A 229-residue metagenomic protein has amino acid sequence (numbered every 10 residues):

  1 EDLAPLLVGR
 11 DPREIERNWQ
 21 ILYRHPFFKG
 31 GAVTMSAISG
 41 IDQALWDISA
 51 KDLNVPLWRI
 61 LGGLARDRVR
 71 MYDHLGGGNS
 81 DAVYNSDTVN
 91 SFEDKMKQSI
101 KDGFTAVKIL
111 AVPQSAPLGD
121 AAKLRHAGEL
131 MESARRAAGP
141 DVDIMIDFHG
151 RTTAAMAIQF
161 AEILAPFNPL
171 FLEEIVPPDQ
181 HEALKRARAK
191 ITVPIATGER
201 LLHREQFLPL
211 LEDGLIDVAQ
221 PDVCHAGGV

Functional and structural regions predicted by a protein language model:
E1-D52: Metal- or metallocofactor-binding catalytic centers and their adjacent structured scaffolds across diverse enzyme
L3, I41, N54, V107 (+3 more regions): Conserved, mostly hydrophobic/aromatic
A4-P12, R24-F27, K101, R136-P140 (+1 more regions): Generic secondary-structure signature for well-ordered alpha-helical cores
D42-A82: Glycine-rich, aromatic-flanked loop segments that form ligand/cofactor-binding clefts across common enzyme folds
Q43, I48, I109, F148 (+3 more regions): Generic detector of well-ordered alpha-helical packing
D47, R59, E132, K185 (+1 more regions): Active-site phosphate/pyrophosphate- and oxyanion-stabilizing loops and adjacent acidic/basic residues in soluble
R68-K190: Metal-dependent enolase-superfamily TIM-barrel catalytic cores that perform enediolate-based chemistry
D179-V229: Catalytic alpha/beta core domains of metabolic enzymes, predominantly
